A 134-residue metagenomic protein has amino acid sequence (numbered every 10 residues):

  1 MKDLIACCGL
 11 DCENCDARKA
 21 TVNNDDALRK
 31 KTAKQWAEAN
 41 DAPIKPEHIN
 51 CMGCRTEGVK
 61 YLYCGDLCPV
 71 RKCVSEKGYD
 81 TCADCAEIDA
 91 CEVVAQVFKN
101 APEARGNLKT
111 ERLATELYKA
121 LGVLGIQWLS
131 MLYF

Functional and structural regions predicted by a protein language model:
M1-F134: Cysteine-centered metal-binding/redox modules
